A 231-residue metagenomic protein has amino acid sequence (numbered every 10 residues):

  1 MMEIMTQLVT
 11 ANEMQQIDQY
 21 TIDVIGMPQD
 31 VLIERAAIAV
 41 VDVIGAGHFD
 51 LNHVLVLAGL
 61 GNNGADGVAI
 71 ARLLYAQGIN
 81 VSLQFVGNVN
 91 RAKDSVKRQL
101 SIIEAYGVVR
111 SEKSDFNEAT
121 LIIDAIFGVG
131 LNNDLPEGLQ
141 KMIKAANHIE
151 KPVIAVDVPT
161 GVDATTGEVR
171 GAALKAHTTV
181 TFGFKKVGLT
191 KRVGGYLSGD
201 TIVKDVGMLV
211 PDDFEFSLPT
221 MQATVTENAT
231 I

Functional and structural regions predicted by a protein language model:
M1-S82, T178, L189-I231: Small-residue (G/A/S/T)-rich helix-start motifs and N-terminal tracts that mark the onset
E3, M14-D18, I22, V56 (+6 more regions): Generic, low-specificity signal for short hydrophobic/alpha-helical stretches with a mild N-terminal bias, encompassing
T6-V9, L121-I231: YjeF_N-associated NAD(P)HX repair module
R35, R72, R91, R98 (+4 more regions): Arginine residue identity/basic-tract feature
V41-I126, D134-V156: Nucleotide and nucleotide-moiety/phosphate-recognizing core
